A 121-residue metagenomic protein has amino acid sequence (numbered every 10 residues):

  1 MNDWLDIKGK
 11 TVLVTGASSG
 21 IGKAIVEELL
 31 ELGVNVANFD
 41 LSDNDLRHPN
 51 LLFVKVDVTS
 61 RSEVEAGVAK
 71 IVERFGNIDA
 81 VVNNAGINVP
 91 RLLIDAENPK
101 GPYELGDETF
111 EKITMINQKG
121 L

Functional and structural regions predicted by a protein language model:
M1-T11, P102-Y103: Flexible N-terminal pre-Rossmann segment of NAD(P)-dependent oxidoreductases
T11, S18-S19: Conserved glycine-rich cofactor-binding loop
G22-K23: N-terminal Rossmann-fold NAD(P) dinucleotide-binding loop
E31-R47: Conserved glycine-rich Rossmann-like NAD(P)H-binding loop of the short-chain dehydrogenase/reductase
K55, M115: Conserved residues in the N-terminal Rossmann fold of short-chain dehydrogenase/reductase
V56-A69, D107, L121: The beta1-alpha1 cofactor-binding region of Rossmann-like NAD(H)/NADP(H)-dependent oxidoreductases
N88-E111: Conserved mid-core segment of classical short-chain dehydrogenase/reductases
